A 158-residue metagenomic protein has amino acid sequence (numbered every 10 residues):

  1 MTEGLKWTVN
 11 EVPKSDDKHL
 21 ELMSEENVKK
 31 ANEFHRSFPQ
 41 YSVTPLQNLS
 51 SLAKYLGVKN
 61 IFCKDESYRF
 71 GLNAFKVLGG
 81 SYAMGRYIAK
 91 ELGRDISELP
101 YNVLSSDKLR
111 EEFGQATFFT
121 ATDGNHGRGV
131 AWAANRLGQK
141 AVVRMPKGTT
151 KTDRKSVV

Functional and structural regions predicted by a protein language model:
M1-V158: PLP-dependent amino-acid enzyme catalytic core
